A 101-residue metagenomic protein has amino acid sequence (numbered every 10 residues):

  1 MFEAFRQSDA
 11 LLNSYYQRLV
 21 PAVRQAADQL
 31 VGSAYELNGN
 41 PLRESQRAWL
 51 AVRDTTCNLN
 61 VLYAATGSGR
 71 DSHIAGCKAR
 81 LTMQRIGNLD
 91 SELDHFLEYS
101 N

Functional and structural regions predicted by a protein language model:
M1-N101: N-terminal alpha-helical modules
